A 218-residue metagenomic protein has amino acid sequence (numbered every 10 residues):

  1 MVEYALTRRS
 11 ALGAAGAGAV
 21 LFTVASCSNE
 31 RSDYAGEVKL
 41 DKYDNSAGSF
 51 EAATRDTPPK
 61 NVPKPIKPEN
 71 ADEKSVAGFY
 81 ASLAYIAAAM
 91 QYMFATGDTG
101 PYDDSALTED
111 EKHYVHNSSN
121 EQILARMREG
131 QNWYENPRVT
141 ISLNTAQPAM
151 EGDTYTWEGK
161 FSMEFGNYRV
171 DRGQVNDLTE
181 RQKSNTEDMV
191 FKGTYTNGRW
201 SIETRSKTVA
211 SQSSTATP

Functional and structural regions predicted by a protein language model:
M1-L6: Actinobacteria-biased recognition of intrinsically disordered, low-complexity terminal regions
R8-L12: N-terminal export leaders
G16, L21, C27-A81: Juxtamembrane and targeting peptides
V20-V24, Y92-A95: A generic secondary-structure boundary signal that marks alpha-helix termini
R31-D44, Q147-P218: Exposed beta-sheet edge and beta->alpha loop/turn motif
T54-E135: Core segments of small alpha/beta cavity-forming domains
E135-T140, G173-N176: Long amphipathic alpha-helical coiled-coil segments
